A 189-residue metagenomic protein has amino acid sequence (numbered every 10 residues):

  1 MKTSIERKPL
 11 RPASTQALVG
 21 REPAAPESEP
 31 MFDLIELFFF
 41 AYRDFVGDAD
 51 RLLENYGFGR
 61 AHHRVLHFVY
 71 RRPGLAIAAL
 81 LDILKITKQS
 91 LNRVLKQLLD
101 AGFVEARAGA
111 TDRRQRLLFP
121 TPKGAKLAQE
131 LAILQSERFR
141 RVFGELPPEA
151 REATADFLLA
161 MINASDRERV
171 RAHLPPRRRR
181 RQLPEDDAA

Functional and structural regions predicted by a protein language model:
M1-Y56, L183-A189: N-terminal leader segment of winged-helix/HTH proteins
E6-K8, A17-G20, V46, K96-L159: Charged, amphipathic alpha-helical coiled-coil/dimerization segments
F39, H67-R71, A132: Short, locally clustered residues in the helix-turn-helix/winged-helix DNA-binding domain
G47-S90, A101: N-terminal helix-turn-helix DNA-binding core of bacterial DNA-binding proteins
A150-A189: Exposed, interaction-prone assembly regions rather than primary DNA-binding/catalytic cores
